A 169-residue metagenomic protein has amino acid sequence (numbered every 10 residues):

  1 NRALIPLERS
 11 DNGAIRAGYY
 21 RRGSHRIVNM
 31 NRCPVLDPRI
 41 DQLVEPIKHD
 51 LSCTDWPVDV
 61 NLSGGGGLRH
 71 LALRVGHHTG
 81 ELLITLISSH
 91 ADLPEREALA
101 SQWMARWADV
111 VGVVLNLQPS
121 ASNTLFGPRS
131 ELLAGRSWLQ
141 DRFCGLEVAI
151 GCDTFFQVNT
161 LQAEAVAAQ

Functional and structural regions predicted by a protein language model:
N1-Q169: Accessory RNA-recognition modules of RNA-modification enzymes
